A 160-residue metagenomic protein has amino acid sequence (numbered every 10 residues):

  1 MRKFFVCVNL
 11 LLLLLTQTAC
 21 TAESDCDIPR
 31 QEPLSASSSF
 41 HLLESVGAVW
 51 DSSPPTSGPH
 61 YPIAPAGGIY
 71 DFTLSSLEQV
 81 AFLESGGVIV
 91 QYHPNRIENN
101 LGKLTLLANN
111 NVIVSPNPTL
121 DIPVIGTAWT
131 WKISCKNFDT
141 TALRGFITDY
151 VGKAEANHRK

Functional and structural regions predicted by a protein language model:
M1-V8: Bacterial N-terminal signal peptides that target proteins for export
L15-A19: C-terminal motif of bacterial Sec signal peptides marking the signal peptidase cleavage site
T21, D25-D27, S134-K136: Sequence contexts marking disulfide-bonded cysteines in secreted/extracellular proteins
S24-Q79: Surface-exposed, low-hydrophobicity interaction/linker segments
S35, L43, L83, L107 (+1 more regions): A generic structural signal for short, non-catalytic loop/turn and secondary-structure boundary residues
G68-L107: Mid-length scaffold segments of soluble, non-membrane domains
K103, A108-K160: Helix-rich interaction surfaces within compact, conserved domain-sized segments that mediate assembly or partner
